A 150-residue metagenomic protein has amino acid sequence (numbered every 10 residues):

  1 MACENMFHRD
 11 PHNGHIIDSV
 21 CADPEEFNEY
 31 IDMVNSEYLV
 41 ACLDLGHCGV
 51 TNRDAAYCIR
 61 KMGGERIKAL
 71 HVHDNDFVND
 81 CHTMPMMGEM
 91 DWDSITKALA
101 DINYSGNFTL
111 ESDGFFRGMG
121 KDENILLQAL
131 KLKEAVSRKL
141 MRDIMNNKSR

Functional and structural regions predicted by a protein language model:
N5-D18: Active-site-proximal beta-alpha loop/turn segments in soluble metabolic enzymes
H12-N13, C21-R150: Histidine-acidic metal/acid-base catalytic patches
